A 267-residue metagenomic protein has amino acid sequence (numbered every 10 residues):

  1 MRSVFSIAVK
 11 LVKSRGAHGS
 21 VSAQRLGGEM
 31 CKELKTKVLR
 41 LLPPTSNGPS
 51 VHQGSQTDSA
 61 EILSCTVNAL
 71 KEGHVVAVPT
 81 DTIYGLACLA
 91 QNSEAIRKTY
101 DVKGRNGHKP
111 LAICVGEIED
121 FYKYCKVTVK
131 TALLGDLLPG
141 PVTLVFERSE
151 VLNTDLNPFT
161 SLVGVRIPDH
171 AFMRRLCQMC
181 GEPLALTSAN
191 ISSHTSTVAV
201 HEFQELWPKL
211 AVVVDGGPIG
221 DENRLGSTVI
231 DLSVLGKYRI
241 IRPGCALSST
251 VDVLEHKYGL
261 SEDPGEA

Functional and structural regions predicted by a protein language model:
R2-A267: Active-site-adjacent structural elements in enzyme catalytic cores
